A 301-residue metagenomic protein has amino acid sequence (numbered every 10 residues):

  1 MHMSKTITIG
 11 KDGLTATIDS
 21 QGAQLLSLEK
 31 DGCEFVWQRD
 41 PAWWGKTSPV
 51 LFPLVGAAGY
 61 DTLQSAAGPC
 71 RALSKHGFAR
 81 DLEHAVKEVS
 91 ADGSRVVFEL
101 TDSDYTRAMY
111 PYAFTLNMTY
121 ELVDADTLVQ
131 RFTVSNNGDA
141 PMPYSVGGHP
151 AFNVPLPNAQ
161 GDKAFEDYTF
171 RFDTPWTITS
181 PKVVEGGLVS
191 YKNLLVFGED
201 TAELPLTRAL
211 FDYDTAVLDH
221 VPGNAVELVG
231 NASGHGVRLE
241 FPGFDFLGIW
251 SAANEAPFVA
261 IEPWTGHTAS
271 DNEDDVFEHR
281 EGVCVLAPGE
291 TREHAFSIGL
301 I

Functional and structural regions predicted by a protein language model:
M1-A66, V221-F244, E290-L300: Beta-strand-rich N-terminal accessory domains
L14, D31, K75-E88, A202-E281: Acidic/His-leaning functional-site neighborhoods
I18, F132-G138, S251: Asparagine-centered strand-capping/turn motif at beta-strand->loop junctions
A23, G93, P111-T115, L122-V129 (+3 more regions): Coil-to-beta-strand transition motifs
L73-A125: Extended, loop-rich substrate-binding clefts of extracytoplasmic carbohydrate-active enzymes
L122, T133-S135, I298: Hydrophobic beta-strand positions in extracellular immunoglobulin-like domains
A151-F241: Active-site/ligand-binding surface loops and adjacent short beta/alpha elements that line catalytic pockets across
R280-T291: Intrinsically disordered, low-complexity Pro/Gly/Ser/Thr-rich segments with frequent PxxP/GP/PP motifs and embedded
